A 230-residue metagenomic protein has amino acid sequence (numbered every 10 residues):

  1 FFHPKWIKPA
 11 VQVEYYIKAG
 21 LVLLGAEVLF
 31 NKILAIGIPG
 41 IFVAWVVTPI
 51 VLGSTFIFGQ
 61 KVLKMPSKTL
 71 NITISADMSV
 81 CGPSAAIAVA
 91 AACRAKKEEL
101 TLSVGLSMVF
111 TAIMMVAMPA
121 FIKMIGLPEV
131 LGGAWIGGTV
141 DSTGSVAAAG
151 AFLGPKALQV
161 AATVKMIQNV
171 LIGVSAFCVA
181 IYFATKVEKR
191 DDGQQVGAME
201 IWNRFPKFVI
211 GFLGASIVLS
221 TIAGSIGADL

Functional and structural regions predicted by a protein language model:
F1-Q12, L23-K32, F177-L230: Structural signature of multi-pass alpha-helical membrane transport proteins
F2-A10, A26-G40, F56-T69: Transmembrane alpha-helix boundary signature
I7-L21, G40-W45, P66-A76, E98-L106 (+2 more regions): Cytoplasmic-side transmembrane-helix entry/capping segments in multi-pass membrane proteins
A19, L24-F56, T101-I113, L230: Entry/N-cap segments of selected transmembrane alpha helices and their immediately preceding amphipathic helices
F30-P39, I122-L131, A151-V160: Helix-coil boundary and interhelical linker segments in multi-pass alpha-helical membrane proteins
V43-S75, V109, I113-L127, I222-G227: Transmembrane alpha-helices that form the ion-translocation and gating core of multi-pass ion transport proteins
I57-K64, M114-T139, V164-Q195: Juxtamembrane and boundary regions of transmembrane helices in multi-pass small-molecule transporters and channels
S67-M114, L131-G154: Alpha-helical membrane segments and immediately flanking helix-loop junctions that form or couple to the substrate/ion
